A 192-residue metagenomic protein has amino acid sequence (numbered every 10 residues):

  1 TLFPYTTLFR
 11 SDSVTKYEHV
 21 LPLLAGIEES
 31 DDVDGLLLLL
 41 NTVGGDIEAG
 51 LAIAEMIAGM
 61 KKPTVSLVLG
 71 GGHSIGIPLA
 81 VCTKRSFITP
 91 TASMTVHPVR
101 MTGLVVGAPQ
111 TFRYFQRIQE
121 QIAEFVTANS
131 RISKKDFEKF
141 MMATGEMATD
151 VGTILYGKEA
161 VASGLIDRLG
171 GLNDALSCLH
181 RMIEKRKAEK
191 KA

Functional and structural regions predicted by a protein language model:
T1-L2: Short, exposed "boundary/linker" segments that immediately precede the start of a downstream structural module
T6-I77, V81-A192: N-terminal organellar transit peptides
